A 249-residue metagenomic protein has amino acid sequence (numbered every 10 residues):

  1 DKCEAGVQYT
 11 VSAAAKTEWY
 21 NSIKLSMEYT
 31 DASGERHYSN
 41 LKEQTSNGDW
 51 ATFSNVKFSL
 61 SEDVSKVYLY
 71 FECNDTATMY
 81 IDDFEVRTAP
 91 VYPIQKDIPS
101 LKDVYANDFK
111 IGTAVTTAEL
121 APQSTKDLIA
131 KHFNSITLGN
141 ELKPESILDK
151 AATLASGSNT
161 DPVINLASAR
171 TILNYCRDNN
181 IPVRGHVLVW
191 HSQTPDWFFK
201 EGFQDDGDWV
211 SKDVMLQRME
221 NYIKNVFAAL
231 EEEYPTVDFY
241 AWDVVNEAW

Functional and structural regions predicted by a protein language model:
D1-I23, A51-L60, D83-V86: Extra-cytoplasmic beta-strand recognition segments
S12-A14, Y68-E72: Extracellular recognition modules
T17, K131-A152, S158-W249: Substrate-binding cleft and catalytic face of glycoside hydrolase catalytic domains, especially the flexible beta-alpha
E18-Y20, T30-A32, N74-T76, T88-A89: Short coil/turn motifs at secondary-structure junctions
W19-D31, S65-L69: Beta-strand acidic-aromatic groove motif in beta-rich domains, primarily in extracellular
A32-V64, D208: Extracellular carbohydrate recognition and processing domains and analogous Trp-centered ligand-binding platforms
T52-E62, E72-L101: Extracellular polysaccharide-targeting segments
Y92-S135, G139-E141: Boundary/entry segment of secreted carbohydrate-active catalytic domains
